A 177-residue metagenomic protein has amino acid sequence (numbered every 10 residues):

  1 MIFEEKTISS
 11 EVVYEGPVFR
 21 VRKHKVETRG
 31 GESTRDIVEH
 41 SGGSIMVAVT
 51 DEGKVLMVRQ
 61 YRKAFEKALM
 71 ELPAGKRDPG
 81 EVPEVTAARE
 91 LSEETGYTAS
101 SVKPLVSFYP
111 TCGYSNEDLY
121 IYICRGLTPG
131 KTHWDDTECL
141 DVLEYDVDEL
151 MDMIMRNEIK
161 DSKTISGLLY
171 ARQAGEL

Functional and structural regions predicted by a protein language model:
M1-E11: A short, amphipathic edge element
I2, P79, T137-L177: Nudix hydrolase/Nudix homology domain
I2, V38-H40, S44-R89, L127: Conserved Nudix-box catalytic region and its N-terminal flanking loop in Nudix hydrolases and closely related
S9-I45, D51: Acidic, metal-coordinating catalytic segment for phosphate/diphosphate chemistry, firing primarily on the Nudix
V12-E15, K63, F108-Y120: Acidic pyrophosphate-coordinating catalytic loop
V21-K23, V47, M57, I121-I123 (+1 more regions): Conserved hydrophobic/aromatic beta-strand scaffold that supports enzyme active sites
R22-R29, T111-P129: Active-site-adjacent beta-strand/loop module that shapes the phosphate/pyrophosphate-binding cleft
M57, L72-P104, Y122, W134-T137 (+1 more regions): The catalytic Nudix box helix
